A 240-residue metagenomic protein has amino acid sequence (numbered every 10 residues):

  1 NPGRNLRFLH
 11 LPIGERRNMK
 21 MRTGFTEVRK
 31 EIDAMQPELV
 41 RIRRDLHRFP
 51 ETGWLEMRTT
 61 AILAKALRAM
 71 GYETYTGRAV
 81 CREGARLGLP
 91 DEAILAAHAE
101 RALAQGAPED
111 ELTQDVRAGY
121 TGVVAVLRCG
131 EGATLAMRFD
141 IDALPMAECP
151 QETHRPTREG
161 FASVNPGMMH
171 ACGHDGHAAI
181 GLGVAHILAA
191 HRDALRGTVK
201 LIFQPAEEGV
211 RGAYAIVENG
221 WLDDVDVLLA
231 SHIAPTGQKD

Functional and structural regions predicted by a protein language model:
N1-K20: Short, Lys/Arg-enriched N-terminal segments with co-localized hydrophobic residues within the first ~10-30 amino acids
R4-R7, I180-I187: A broadly tuned preference for mixed-charge, low-complexity surface segments
L9-I13, E131, A179, E218: Residues at secondary-structure transition points
R17-T23, L135-F139, H170-G173, S231-K239: Short, mixed-charge, low-aromatic patches
N18-K20, K30, K65, K200 (+1 more regions): Context-gated lysine
R22-H170, A179, G183, A194-L195: Acidic/His- and Gly-rich active-site-bordering loop/insert found across diverse amide/peptide-bond hydrolases
G88, T121-V123, L144-P145, R155-M169 (+3 more regions): Histidine/acidic-residue-rich, glycine-tolerant segments that coordinate divalent metal ions
